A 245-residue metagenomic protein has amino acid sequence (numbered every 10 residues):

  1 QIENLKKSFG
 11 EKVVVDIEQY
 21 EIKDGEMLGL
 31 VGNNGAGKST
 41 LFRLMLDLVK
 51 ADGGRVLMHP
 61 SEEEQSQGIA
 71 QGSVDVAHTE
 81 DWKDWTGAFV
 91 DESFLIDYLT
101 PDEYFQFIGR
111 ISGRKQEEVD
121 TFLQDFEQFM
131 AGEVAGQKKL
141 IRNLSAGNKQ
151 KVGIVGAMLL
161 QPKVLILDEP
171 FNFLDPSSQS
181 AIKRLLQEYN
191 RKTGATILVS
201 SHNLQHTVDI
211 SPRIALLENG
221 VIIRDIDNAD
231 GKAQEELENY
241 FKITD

Functional and structural regions predicted by a protein language model:
V31-N33: The feature captures the beta-strand-to-loop junction immediately N-terminal to the Walker
L46: Helix-to-loop junction immediately C-terminal to a conserved catalytic motif
G54-W82, R224: Conserved ABC transporter NBD signature motif
L140-L144: Conserved ABC ATPase signature
L165-E169: Catalytic Walker B motif of ABC-type/P-loop ATPase nucleotide-binding domains
S180-K192: Helical segment within the ABC ATPase nucleotide-binding domain
S200-H202: H-loop/switch region of ABC-family ATPase nucleotide-binding domains
